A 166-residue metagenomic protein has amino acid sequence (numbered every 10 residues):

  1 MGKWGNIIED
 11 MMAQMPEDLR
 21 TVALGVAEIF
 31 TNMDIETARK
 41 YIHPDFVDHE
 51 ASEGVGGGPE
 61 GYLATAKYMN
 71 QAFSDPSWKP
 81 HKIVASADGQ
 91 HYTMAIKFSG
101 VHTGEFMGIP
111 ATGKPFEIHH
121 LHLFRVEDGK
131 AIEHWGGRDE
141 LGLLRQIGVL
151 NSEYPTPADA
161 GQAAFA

Functional and structural regions predicted by a protein language model:
M1-A166: C-terminal and inter-domain tail/linker signature
